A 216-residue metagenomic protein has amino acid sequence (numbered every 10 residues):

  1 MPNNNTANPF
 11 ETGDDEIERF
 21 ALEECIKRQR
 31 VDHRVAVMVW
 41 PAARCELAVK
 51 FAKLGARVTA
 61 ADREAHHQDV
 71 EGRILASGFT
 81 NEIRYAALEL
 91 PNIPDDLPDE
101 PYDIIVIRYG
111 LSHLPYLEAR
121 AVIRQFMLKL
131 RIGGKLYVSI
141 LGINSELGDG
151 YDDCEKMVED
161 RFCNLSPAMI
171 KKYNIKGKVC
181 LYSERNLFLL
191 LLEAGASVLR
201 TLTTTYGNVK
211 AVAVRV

Functional and structural regions predicted by a protein language model:
M1-M38, A42-D95, K135-V216: Class I (Rossmann-like) S-adenosyl-L-methionine-dependent methyltransferase catalytic domain, capturing the SAM-binding
W40-P41, A61, I107-Y109, L130: Short His-Asn-centered micro-motif
D95-I105: A short acidic, Gly/Pro-enriched loop at the edge of an enzyme's catalytic core that lines a small-molecule cofactor
D103-E118: A short SAM/SAH-binding and catalytic strip from SAM-dependent methyltransferases
L117-R120, R185: Residues in well-ordered alpha-helical elements
R120-I132: A short glycine-rich, Lys/Arg-flanked "PGG" loop and its adjoining helix->strand segment in the class I
